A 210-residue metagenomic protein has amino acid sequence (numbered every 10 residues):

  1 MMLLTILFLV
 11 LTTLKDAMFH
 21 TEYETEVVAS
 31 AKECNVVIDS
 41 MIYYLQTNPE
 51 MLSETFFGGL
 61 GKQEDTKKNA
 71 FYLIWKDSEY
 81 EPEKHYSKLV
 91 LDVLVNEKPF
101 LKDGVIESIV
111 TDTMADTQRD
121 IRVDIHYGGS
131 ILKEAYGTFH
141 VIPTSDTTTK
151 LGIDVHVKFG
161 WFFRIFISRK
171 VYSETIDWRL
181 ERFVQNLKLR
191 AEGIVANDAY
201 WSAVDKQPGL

Functional and structural regions predicted by a protein language model:
M2-L3, S202: Position-driven detector of the extreme protein N-terminus
L3-K88: Hydrophobic ligand-binding cavity/cleft-lining segments
F19-T21, K102, K133, T147: Residue-level preference for beta-strand/loop junctions
V27-S30, C34, L94-N96, I142-T144 (+1 more regions): Solvent-exposed residues in well-ordered beta-strands and their adjoining turns, especially edge/terminal strands
I42, Q46-P49, I176, L180-V195: Short amphipathic alpha-helical signal-transduction/dimerization elements
L60-S130, V157, Q185-L210: Glycine-rich portal/gate segments that line the openings of hydrophobic small-molecule binding cavities
E107-S108, D112-E181: Beta-strand/loop substructures that line and gate deep hydrophobic ligand-binding cavities in soluble
